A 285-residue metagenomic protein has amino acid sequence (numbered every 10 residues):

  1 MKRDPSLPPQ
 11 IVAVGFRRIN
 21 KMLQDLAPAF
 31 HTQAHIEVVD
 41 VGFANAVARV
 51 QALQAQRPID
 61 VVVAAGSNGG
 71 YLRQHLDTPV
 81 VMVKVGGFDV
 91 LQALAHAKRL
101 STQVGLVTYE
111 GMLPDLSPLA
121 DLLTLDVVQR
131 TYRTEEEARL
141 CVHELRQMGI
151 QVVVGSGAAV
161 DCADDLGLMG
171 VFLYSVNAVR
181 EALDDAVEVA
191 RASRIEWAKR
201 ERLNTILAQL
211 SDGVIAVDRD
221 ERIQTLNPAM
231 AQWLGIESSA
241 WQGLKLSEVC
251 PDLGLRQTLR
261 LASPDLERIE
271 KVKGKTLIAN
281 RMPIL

Functional and structural regions predicted by a protein language model:
M1-L207: Non-catalytic structural scaffold of enzyme domains
V127, E136-A138, H143, S239 (+2 more regions): Non-catalytic sensory/regulatory segments that transmit input signals in bacterial signaling proteins
I195-Q224, P228: Sensory modules in modular signal-transduction proteins
M230-W241: PAS/PAS-like sensory domain cap-loop motif
K245, V249-L285: PAS-family sensory/regulatory modules and their coupling/dimerization elements
